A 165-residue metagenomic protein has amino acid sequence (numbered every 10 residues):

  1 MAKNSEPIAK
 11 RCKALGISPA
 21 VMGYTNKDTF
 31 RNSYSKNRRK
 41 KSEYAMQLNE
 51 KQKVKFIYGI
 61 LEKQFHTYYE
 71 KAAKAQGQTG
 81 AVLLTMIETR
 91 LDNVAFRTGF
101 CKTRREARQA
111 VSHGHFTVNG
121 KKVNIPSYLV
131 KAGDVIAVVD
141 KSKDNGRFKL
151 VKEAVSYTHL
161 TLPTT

Functional and structural regions predicted by a protein language model:
M1-T98, I125-L160: Ferredoxin-like alpha/beta domains used as RNA- or RNAP-binding modules
R97, S112, V118: Short glycine/serine/threonine-biased micro-segments
A110-V111, V130: Short, well-ordered loop/turn sites that connect or cap secondary structure elements
T161-T165: A short, hydrophobic C-terminal helix/tail in secreted or cell-surface proteins
